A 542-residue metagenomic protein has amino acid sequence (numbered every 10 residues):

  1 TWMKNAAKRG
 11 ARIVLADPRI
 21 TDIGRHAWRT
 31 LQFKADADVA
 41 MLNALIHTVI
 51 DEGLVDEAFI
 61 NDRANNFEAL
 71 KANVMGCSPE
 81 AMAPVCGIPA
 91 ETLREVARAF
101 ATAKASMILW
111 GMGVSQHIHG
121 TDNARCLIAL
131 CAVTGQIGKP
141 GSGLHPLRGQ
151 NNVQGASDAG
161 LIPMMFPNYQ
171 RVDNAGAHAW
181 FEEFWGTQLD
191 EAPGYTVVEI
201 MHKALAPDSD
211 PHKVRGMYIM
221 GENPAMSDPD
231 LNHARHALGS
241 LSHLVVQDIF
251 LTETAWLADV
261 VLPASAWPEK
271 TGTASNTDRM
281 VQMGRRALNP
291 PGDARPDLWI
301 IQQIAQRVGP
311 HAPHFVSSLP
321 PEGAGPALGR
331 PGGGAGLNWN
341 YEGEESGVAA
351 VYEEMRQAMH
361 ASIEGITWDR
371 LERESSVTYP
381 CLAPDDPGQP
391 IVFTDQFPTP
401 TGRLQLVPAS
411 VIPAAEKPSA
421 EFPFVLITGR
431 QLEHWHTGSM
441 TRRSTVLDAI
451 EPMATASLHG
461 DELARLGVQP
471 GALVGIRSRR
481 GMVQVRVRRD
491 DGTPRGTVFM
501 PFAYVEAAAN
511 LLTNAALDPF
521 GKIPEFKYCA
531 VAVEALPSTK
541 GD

Functional and structural regions predicted by a protein language model:
T1-K4, A11-A16, V39-N43, P84 (+5 more regions): Extended redox/cofactor-interaction regions of prokaryotic respiratory oxidoreductases
A7-V14, R19-A103: Long, well-ordered, tryptophan-enriched scaffold segments
R25-F33, P263-S265, E269, M280-P291 (+1 more regions): Short beta-alpha connecting loops at secondary-structure transitions that line or flank enzyme active sites
H47, D51, A132-K139, S240-H243 (+8 more regions): Short, well-ordered loop/turn and helix-capping segments at boundaries between secondary-structure elements and domains
V55-I60, M107, G138-H145, A312-E322 (+1 more regions): Flexible, glycine/charged-enriched surface loops at secondary-structure junctions
N73, R94-M107, I200-R215: Glycine-rich phosphate/diphosphate-binding loops that line cofactor/substrate pockets in enzymes
S240-H243, I249-G272, T277-M283, L473 (+1 more regions): C-terminal, active-site-flanking charged/polar segments
P291-E374, T437, T441-S457, D461-D542: Long, contiguous, secondary-structure-rich segments that constitute the structural scaffold of globular domains
